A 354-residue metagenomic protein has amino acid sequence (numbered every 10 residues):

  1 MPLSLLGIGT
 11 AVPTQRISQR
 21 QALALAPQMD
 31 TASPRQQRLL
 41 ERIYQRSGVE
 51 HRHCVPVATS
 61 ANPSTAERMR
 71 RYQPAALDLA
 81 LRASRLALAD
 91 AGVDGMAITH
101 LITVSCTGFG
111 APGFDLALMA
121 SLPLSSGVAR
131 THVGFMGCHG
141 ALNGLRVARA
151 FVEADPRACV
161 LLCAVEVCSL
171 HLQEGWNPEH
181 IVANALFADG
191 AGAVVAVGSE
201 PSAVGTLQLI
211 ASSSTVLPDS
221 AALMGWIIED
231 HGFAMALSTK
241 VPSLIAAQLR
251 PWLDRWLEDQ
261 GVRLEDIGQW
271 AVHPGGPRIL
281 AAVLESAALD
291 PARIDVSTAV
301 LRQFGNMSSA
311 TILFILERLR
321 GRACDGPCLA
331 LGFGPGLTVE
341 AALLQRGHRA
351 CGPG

Functional and structural regions predicted by a protein language model:
M1-P2, G95-T99, S126-A129, A154-V160 (+5 more regions): Short coil/turn connectors at secondary-structure junctions
M1-P74, C168, E174-A247, P251 (+3 more regions): Condensing-enzyme catalytic core mediating Claisen C-C bond formation in acyl metabolism
E41, S47-L124, H132-F135, L264-L280: Conserved beta-ketoacyl condensing-enzyme motif
A66-Y72, T103, R130-V133, E179-I181 (+2 more regions): A short glycine/serine-rich beta->alpha loop
A75-A91, A191, L244-D259, I312-I315: Short, well-ordered amphipathic alpha-helical segments that serve as non-catalytic structural scaffolds within diverse
L81, T107-G108, S125-G127, H132-E153 (+4 more regions): Claisen-condensing/thiolase-fold acyl-transfer catalytic domains that form or cleave C-C bonds in fatty acid
G110-A117, L162-V182, A211-E229, G276-E285 (+1 more regions): Active-site-adjacent elements of ketosynthase-type condensing enzymes
